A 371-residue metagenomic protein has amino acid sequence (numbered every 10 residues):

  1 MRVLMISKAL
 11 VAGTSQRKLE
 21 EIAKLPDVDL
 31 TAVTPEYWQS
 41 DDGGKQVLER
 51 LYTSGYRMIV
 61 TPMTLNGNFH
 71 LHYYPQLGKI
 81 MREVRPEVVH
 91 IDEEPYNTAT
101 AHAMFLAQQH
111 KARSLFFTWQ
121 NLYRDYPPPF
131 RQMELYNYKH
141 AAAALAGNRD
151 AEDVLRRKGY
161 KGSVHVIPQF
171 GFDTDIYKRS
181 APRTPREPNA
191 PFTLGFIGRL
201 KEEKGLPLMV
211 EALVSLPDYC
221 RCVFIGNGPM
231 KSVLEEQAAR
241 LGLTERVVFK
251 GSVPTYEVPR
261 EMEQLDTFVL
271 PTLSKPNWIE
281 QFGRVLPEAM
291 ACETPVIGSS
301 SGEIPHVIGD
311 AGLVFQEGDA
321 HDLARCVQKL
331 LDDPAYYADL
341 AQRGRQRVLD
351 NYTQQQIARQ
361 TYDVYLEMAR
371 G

Functional and structural regions predicted by a protein language model:
K8-V11, Y96-T98, H110-F130, H140-A143 (+1 more regions): A short, histidine- and acid-enriched strand-loop-helix "catalytic/donor-clamping" loop that lines the nucleotide-sugar
G13-E20, F192, F196-S215, P229-E235 (+1 more regions): A conserved mid-protein helix/loop that constitutes part of the nucleotide-sugar donor-binding site
T34, K139-S180, N189, K250: Donor nucleotide-sugar binding/catalytic pocket of nucleotide-sugar-dependent glycosyltransferases
A103, L313-A320, K329-A335: Conserved acidic donor-binding segment of nucleotide-sugar-dependent glycosyltransferases
V233-Y256: Nucleotide-activated donor-binding/catalytic signature segment of Leloir-type glycosyltransferases, i.e., the conserved
R246, D322, K329, Y336-N351 (+2 more regions): A short, well-ordered alpha-helix in the C-terminal region of glycosyltransferases
E263-I279, T294: Acidic donor-binding loop of glycosyltransferase active sites
E288-G298: Short hydrophobic beta-strand element within catalytic cores of glycosyltransferases and related nucleotide-activated
